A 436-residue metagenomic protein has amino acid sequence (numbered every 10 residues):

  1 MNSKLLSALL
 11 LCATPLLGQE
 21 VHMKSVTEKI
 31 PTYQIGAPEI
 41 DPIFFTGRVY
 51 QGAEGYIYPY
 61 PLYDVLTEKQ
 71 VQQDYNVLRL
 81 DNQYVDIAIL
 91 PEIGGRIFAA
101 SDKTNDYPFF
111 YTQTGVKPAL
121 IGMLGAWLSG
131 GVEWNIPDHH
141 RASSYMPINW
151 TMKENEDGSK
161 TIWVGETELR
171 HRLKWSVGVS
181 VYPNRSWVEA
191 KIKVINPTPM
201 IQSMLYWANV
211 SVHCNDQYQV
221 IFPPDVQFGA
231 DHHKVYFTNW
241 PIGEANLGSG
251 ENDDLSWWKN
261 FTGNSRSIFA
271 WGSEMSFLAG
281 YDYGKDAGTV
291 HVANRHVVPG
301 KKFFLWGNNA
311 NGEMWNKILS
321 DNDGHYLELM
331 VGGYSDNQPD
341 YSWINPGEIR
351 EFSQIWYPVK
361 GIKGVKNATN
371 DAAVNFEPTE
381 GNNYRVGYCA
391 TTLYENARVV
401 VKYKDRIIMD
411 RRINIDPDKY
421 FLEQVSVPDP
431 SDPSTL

Functional and structural regions predicted by a protein language model:
Q19-T67, V71-D81, V85, I93-G95 (+6 more regions): Mature N-terminal, pre-catalytic/accessory segment of carbohydrate-active enzymes
V26-P38, P42-I43, L78-L80, V85-A99 (+4 more regions): A contiguous, surface-exposed recognition patch within enzymatic or periplasmic domains that forms
F44-Q72, V77-D81, L128-S186, D216 (+2 more regions): Extended, loop-rich substrate-binding clefts of extracytoplasmic carbohydrate-active enzymes
K193-M200, Y388-A390: Asparagine-centered strand-capping/turn motif at beta-strand->loop junctions
G361-Y394: Surface beta-strand/loop "capping" patches
N383-R412: Beta-strand-rich binding/interaction modules
V399-V400, S431-L436: Short, aromatic- and glycine-rich surface loops/edge beta-strands on solvent-exposed regions
I415-P430: Aromatic sugar-binding surface patches on proteins that engage polysaccharides or sugar-phosphate polymers
